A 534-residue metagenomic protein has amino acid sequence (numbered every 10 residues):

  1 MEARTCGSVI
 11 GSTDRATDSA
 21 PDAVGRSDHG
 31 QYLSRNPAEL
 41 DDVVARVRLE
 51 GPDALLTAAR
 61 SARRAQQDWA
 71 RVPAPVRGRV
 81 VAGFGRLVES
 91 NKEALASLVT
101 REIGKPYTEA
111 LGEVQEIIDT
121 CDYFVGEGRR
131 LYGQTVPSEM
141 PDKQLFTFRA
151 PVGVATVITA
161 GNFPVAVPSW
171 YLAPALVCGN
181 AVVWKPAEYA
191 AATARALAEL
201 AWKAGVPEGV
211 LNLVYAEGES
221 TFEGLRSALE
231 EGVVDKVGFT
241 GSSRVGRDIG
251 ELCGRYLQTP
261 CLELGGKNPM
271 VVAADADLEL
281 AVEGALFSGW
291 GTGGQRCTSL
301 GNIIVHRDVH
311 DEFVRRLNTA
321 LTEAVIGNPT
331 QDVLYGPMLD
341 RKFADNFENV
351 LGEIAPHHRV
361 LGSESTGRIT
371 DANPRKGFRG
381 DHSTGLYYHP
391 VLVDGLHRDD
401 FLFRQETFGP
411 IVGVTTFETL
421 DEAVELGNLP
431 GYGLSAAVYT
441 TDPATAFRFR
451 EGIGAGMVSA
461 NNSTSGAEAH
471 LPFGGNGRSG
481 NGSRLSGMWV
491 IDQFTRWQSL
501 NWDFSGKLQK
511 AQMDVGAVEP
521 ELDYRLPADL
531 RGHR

Functional and structural regions predicted by a protein language model:
M1-V44, H533: Hydrophobic face of amphipathic alpha-helices that form TPR/SEL1-like repeat modules and related alpha-solenoid
Q31, V44-E50, A65-R71, V157 (+6 more regions): Short, well-ordered beta-strand elements within core beta-sheets of diverse protein domains
P37-A38, P52-L55, A74, K92 (+5 more regions): Residues at or immediately preceding the N-termini of alpha-helices
A38-R46, V271, T319, V325 (+1 more regions): Conserved C-terminal structural/oligomerization subdomain of aldehyde/semialdehyde dehydrogenase
L40-L131, D142, A320: Glycine-rich loop-to-alpha-helix module at the N-terminal edge of alpha/beta enzyme cores
D41, A62, R77, V99 (+10 more regions): Residue-level signal for inorganic ion chemistry
G133-L280, F417: Rossmann-like NAD(P) dinucleotide-binding subdomain of oxidoreductase/dehydrogenase enzymes
R244-L396, A460, Q509-K510, G516-R534: ALDH superfamily catalytic-core signature
